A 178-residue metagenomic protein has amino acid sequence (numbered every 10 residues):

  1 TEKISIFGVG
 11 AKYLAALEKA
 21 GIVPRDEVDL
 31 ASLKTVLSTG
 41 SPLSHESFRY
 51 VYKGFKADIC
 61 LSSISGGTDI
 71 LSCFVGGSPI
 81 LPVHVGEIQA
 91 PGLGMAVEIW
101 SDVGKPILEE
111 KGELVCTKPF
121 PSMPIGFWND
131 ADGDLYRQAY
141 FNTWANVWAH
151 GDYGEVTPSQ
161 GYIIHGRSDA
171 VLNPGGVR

Functional and structural regions predicted by a protein language model:
I4-V9, E18-V83, A96, G104: Gly/Ser/Thr-rich phosphate-binding loop
K12-A15, S122: Alpha-helix/helix-capping structural signal
A31-S32, G92-G94, E109, R167: Short, solvent-exposed loop/turn segments at the edges of secondary structure
L81-E87, Q138-A139: Short, P/G- and charge-enriched loop/turn segments at secondary-structure junctions
I88-G94, W148: Short coil-to-beta-strand transition motifs
E98-I99, E155: Hydrophobic beta-strand positions
P106-L108, V115-R178: Conserved ATP-binding/catalytic segment of the ANL
